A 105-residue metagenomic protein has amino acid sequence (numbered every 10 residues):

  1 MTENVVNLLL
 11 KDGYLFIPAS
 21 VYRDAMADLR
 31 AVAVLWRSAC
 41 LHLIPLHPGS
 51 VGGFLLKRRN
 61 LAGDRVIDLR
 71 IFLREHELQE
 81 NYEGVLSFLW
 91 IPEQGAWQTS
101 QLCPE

Functional and structural regions predicted by a protein language model:
M1-Y14, A19-E105: Long, contiguous, secondary-structure-rich segments that constitute the structural scaffold of globular domains
